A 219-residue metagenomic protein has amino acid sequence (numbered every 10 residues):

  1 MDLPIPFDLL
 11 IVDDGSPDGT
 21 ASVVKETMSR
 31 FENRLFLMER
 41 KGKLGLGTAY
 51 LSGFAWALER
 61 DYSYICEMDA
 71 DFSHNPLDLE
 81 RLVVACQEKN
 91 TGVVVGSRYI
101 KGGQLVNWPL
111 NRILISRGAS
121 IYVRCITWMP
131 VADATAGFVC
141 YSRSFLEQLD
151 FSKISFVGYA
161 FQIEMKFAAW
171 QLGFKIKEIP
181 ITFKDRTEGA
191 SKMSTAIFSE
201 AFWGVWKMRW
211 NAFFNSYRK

Functional and structural regions predicted by a protein language model:
M1, P6-S16, M38-E39, M68: Short beta-strand/loop segment that forms part of the nucleotide-sugar
M1-D2, W128, S152-K219: Hydrophobic helical membrane-anchoring modules
D2-I5, M28-R34, D61: Short helix-capping segments at alpha-helix termini
I5-P6, D61, N90, G173-K175: Short loop/turn motifs at secondary-structure junctions
D8, R34-F36, P130, K175-K177: Conserved beta-strand segments of alpha/beta enzyme cores
D13-S22, G42, F72: A conserved acidic beta->alpha catalytic loop
G19, V23-E26, S52, R81: Alpha-helical transmission elements in cytosolic ATPase-linked domains
M38-E59, Y64-C66, P76-Y159, R186-W203: Acceptor/aglycone-binding surface of glycosyltransferases and processive sugar-polymer synthases
